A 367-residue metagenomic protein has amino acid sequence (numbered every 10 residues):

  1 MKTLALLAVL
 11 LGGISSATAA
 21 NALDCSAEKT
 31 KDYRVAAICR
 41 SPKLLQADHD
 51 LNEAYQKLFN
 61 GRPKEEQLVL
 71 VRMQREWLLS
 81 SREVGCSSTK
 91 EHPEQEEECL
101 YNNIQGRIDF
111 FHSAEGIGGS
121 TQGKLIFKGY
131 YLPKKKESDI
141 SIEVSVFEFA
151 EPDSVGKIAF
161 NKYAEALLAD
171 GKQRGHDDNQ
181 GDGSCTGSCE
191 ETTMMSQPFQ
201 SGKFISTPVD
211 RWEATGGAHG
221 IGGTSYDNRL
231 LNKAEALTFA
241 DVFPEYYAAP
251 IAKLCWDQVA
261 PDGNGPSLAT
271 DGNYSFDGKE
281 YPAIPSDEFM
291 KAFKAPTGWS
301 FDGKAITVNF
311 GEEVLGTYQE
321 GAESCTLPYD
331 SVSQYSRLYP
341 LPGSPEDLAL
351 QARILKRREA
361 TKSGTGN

Functional and structural regions predicted by a protein language model:
A5-S15: Bacterial N-terminal signal peptides
S15-A22: Sec/Tat signal peptide C-region and signal peptidase I cleavage site
T18, V69-L70, A292: Intrinsically disordered, low-complexity regions enriched in Ser/Pro/Gly/Gln/His and often acidic
D24, K31-H49, E53-N60, E66 (+2 more regions): Compositionally biased intrinsically disordered regions enriched in Thr/Gly
V71-E83: Acidic helix/loop microenvironments that form the catalytic cleft of cell-wall polysaccharide enzymes
